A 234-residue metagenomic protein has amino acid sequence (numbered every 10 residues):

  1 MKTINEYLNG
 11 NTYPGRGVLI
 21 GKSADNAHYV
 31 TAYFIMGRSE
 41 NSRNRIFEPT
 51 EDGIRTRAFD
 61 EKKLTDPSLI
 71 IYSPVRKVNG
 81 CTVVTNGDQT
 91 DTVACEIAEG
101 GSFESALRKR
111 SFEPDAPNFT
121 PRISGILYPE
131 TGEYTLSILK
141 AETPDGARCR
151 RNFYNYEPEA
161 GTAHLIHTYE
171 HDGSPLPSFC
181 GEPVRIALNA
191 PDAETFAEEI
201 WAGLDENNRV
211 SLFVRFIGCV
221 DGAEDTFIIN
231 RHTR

Functional and structural regions predicted by a protein language model:
M1-R234: Conserved short alpha-helical segments that host acidic/polar catalytic motifs at enzyme active sites
